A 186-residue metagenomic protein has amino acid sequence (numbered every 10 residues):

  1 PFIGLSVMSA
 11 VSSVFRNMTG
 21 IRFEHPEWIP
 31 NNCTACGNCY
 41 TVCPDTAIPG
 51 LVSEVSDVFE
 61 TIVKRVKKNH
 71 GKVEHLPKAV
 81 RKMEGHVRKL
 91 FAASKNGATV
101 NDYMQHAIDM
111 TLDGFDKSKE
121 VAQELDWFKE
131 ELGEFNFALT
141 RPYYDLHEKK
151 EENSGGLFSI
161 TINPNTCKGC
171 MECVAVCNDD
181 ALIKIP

Functional and structural regions predicted by a protein language model:
P1-C167, V174-P186: Ferredoxin-type iron-sulfur electron-transfer modules and their immediate structural context
